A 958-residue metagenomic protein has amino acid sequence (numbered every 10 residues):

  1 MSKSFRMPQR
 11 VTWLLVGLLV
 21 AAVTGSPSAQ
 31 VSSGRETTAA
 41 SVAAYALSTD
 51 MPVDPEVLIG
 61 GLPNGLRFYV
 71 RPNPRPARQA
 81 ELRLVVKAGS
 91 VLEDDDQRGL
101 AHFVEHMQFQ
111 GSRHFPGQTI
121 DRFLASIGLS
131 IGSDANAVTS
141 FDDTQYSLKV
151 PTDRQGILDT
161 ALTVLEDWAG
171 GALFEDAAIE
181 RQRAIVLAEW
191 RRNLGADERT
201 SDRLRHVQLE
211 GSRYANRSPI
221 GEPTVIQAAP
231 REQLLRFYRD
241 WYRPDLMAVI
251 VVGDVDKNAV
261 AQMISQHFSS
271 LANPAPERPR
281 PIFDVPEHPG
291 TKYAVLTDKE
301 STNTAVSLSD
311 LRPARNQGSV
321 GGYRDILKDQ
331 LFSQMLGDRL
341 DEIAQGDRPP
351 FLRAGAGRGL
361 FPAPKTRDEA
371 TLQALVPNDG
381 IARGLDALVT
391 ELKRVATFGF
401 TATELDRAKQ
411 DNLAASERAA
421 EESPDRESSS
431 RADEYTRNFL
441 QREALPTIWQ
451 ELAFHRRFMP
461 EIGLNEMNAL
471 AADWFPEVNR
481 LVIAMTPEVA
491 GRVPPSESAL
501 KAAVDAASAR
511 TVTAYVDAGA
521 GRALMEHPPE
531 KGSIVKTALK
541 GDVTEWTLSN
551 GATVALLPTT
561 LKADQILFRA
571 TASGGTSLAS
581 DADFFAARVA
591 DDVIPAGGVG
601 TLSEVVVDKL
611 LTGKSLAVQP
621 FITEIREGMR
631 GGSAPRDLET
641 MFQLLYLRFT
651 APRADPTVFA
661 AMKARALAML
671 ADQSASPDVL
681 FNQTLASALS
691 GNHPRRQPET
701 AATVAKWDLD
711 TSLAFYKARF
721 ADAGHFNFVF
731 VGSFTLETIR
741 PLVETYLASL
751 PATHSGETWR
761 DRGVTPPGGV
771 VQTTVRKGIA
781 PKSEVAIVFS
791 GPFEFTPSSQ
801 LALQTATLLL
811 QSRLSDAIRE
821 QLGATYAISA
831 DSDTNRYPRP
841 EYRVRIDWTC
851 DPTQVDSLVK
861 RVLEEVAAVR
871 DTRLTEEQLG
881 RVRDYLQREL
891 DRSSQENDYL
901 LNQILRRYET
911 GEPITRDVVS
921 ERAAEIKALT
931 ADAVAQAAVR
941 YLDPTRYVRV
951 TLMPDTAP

Functional and structural regions predicted by a protein language model:
S2-L14: Bacterial N-terminal signal peptides that target proteins for export
T12-V23: Bacterial N-terminal signal peptides
S26-V70, D256-G322, I326-D329, S333-D341 (+12 more regions): Proteolytic maturation boundary segments
Y69-R71, P76-F103, Q118-D167, D197-T224 (+13 more regions): M16 family metallopeptidases and their MPP-like homologs
M107-F115: Metal-associated gating/positioning segment near the N- to mid-region
F123, L173-F174, A178-I179, I462-E466 (+3 more regions): Peptidyl-prolyl cis-trans isomerase
A178, R183-R192, A196-Q233, F237-L246 (+5 more regions): Hydrophobic, small-residue-rich alpha-helical packing segments that form membrane-like cores
V225-S265, T703-Y746: Internal metal/ion-chelating core segments
